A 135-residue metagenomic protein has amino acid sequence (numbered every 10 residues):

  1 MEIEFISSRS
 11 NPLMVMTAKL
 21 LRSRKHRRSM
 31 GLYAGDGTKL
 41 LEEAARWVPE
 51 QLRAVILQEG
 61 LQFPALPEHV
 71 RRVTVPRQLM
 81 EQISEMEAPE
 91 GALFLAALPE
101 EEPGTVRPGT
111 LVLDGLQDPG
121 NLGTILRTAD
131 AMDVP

Functional and structural regions predicted by a protein language model:
M1-L61: Boundary-proximal intrinsically disordered activation/regulatory segments immediately upstream of a helical core
R24, T74-V75, V106-L111: Glycine/charged-rich beta-loop-alpha catalytic/anionic-binding loops adjacent to active sites
A34, I56, L93-L95, V112: Structural motif
E43, Q82, N121: Phosphate- and divalent-cation-binding pockets in alpha/beta enzyme and binding domains that engage nucleotide-derived
R46, L95-P135: RNA substrate-binding interface of SAM-dependent RNA methyltransferases
E50, E87-P89, V106-P108: Short connector loops at helix/strand junctions that flank enzyme active sites, especially segments positioning acidic
P64-A97: Glycine/small-residue-rich loop that forms an oxyanion/phosphate-binding "nest" at active or ligand-binding sites
